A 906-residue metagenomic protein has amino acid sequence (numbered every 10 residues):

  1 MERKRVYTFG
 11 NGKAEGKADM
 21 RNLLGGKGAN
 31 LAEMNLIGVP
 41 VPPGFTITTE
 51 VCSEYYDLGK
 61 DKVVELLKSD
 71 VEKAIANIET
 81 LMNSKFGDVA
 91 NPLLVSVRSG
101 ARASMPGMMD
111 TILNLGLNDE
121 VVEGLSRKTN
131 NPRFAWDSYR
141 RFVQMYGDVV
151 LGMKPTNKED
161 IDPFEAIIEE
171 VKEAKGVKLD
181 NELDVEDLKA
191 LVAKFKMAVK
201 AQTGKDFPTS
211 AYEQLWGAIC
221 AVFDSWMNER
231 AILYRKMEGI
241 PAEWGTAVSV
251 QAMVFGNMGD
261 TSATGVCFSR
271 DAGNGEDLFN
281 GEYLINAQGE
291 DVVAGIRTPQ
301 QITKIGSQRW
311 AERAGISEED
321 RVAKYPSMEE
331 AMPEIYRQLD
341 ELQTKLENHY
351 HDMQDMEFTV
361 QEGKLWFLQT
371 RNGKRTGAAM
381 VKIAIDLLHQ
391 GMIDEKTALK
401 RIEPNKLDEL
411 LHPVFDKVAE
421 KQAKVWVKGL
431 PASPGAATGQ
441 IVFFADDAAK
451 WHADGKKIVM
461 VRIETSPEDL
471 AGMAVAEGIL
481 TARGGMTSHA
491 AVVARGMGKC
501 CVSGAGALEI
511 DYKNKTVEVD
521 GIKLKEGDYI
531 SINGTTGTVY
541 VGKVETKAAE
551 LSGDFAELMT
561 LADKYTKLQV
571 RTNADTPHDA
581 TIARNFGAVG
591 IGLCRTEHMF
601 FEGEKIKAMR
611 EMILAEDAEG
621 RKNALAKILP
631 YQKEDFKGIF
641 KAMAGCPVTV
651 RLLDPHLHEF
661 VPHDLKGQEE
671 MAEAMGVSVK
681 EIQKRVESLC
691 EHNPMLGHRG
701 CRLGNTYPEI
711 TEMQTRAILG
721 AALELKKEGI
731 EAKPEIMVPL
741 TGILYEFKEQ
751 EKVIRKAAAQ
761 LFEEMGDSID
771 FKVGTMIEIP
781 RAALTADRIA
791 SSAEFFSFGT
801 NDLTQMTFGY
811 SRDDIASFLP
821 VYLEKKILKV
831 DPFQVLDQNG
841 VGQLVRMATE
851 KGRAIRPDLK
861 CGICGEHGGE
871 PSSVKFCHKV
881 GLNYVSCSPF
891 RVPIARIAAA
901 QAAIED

Functional and structural regions predicted by a protein language model:
M1-A423, K450, K456-V459, S466-A471 (+10 more regions): Nucleotide/phosphate-binding sheet-loop regions of phosphoryl- and nucleotidyl-transfer enzymes
K13, D19-R21, S433-V475, V841-D858: C-terminal accessory/binding modules appended to enzymatic or scaffolding proteins
F45, A482-G484, S503-G506, C594 (+2 more regions): Short beta->alpha connector loops at strand-helix junctions that form conserved, small/polar/Pro-enriched
R98-S99, L551, L561-D906: Conserved alpha/beta-domain cores
M237, L399-I458, E526, G537-R571 (+3 more regions): Long, charged amphipathic helices and adjacent flexible linkers at domain junctions
T465-E468, G485-S488, A507-V517, D575-H578 (+3 more regions): Short acidic loop-to-helix transition motifs that present clustered carboxylates
E477-R483, C501, G862: A short, small-residue-rich loop immediately preceding and capping a beta-strand
